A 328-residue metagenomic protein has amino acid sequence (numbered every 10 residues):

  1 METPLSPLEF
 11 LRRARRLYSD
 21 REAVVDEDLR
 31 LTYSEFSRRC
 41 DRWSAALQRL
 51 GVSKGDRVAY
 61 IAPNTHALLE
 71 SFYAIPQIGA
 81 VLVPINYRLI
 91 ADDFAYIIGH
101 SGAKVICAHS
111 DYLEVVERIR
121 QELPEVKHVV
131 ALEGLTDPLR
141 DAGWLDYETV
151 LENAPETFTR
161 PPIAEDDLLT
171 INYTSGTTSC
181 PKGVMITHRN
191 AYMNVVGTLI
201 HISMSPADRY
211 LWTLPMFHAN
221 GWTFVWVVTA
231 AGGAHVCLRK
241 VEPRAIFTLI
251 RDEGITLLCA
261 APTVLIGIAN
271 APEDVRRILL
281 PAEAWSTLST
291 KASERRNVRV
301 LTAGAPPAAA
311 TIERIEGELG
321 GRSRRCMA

Functional and structural regions predicted by a protein language model:
M1-L5, D137-L168: Flexible, low-complexity linker/hinge segments
T3, D20-T65, L69-Y73, I90-A95 (+1 more regions): Conserved AMP-binding/adenylate-forming core of the ANL superfamily
F10, R49-L50, Q77-E152: Structural core segment of the AMP-binding/adenylate-forming
S19, A131, E152-Y173, C180 (+1 more regions): Conserved pre-ATP/AMP-binding loop-to-beta segment of ANL
T32-S34, L169-M193: Conserved AMP-binding A3 loop
D56-R57, P63-V83, Y87-A91, G99-V105 (+4 more regions): A short helix-loop-beta submotif of the ANL/AMP-binding
Y192-R209, F217-L257, G267, A271-P272 (+1 more regions): Conserved AMP-binding/adenylation subdomain of ANL enzymes
A230, I255-A260, A269-A328: Gly/Ser/Thr-rich phosphate-binding loop
